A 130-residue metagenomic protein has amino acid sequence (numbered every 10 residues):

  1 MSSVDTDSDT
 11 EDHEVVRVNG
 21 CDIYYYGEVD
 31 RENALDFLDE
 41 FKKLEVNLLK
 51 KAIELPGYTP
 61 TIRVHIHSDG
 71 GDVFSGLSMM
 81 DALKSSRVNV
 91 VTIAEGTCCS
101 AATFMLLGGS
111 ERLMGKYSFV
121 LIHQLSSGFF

Functional and structural regions predicted by a protein language model:
M1-F130: Terminal-region recognition feature
